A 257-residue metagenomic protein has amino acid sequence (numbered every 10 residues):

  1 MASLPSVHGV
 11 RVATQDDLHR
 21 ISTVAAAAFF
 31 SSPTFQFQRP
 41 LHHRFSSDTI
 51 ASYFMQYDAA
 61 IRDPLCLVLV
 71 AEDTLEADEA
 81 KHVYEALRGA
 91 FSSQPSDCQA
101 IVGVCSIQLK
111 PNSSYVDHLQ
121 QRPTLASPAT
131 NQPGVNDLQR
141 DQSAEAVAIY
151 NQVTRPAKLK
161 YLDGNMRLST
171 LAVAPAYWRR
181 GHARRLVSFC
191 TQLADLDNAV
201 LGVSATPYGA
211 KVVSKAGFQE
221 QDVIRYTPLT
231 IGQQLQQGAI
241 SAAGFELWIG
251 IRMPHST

Functional and structural regions predicted by a protein language model:
G9-T23: A short beta-loop-alpha structural element at the N-terminal edge of CoA-dependent acyl/N-acetyltransferase catalytic
A13, L171-V173, G209: Hydrophobic adenine-recognition pocket in adenosine-nucleotide-binding enzymes
R39-Q94, S106, P156: Active-site rim helix/loop that mediates acceptor-substrate recognition in acyltransferases
D58, C66-V70, V104, N165 (+3 more regions): Short hydrophobic/aromatic beta-strand element in the GNAT-like acyltransferase core that lines or flanks the acyl-donor
K81-A174, W178, Y226-A243, S256-T257: Conserved acyl-donor/pantetheine-binding loop and adjacent beta-alpha core of acyl/acetyltransferases and related
G164-M166, A194-T206: Conserved GNAT acetyl-CoA-binding A-motif
V173, R179-Q192: Conserved acetyl-CoA-binding loop-helix of GNAT-fold acetyltransferases
R184, L196-N198, P207-T227: Conserved active-site alpha-helix within GNAT-family acetyltransferase domains
